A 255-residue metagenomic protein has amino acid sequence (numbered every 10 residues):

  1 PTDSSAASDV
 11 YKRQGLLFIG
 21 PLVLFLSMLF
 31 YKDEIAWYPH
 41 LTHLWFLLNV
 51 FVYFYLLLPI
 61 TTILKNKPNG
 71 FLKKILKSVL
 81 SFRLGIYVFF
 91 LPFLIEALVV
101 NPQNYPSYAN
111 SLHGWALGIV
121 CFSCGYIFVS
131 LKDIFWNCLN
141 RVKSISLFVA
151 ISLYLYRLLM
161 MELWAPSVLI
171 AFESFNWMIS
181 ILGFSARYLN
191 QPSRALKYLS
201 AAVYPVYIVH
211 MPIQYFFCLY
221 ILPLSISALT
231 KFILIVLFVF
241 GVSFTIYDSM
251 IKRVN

Functional and structural regions predicted by a protein language model:
P1-A7, Y11: Single conserved hydrophobic/aromatic residue that forms the stacking wall/gate of nucleotide- or nucleobase-binding
K12-L94, L98-N101: Membrane-interface helix-loop-helix regions
G15, G20, I119-Y126, F148-K252: Alpha-helical transmembrane segments of multi-pass integral membrane proteins
W37-N49, A97-C121, N137-L139, R157-M178: Interfacial loop-to-helix transition and helix-capping segments at the boundaries of transmembrane helices
P59-N69, L98-N101, C124-I134, F184-N190: Structural signal for the C-terminal ends of transmembrane alpha-helices and the immediately following loop
I63-K67, D248-N255: Membrane-interface capping segments at transmembrane-helix boundaries
P68-K77, S130-R141, Y188-L196, K252: Membrane-interface helix-boundary motifs at transmembrane edges
V79-F82, N137-I145, L229: Membrane-interfacial entry segments at the cytosolic side of transmembrane helices
